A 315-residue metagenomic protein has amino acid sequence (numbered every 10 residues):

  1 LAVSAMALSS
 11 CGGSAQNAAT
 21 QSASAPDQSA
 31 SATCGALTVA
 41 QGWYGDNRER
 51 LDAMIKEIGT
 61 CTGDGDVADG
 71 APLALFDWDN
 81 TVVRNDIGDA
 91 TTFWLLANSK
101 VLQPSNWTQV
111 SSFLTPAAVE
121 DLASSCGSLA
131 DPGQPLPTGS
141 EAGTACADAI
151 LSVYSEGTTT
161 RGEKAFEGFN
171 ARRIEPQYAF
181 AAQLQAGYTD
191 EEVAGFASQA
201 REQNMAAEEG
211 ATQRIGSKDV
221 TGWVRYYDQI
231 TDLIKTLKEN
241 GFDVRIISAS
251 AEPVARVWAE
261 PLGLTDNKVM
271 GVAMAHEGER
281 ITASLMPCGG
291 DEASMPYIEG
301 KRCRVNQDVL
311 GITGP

Functional and structural regions predicted by a protein language model:
L1-S4: Sec-dependent N-terminal signal peptides
C11-W78, D86, T92-L95, S99-A130 (+1 more regions): Non-catalytic pre-domain segments flanking phosphatase-related domains
Q28-R50, G65, A71, A171-R172 (+2 more regions): C-terminal cap/substrate-recognition subdomain and adjoining C-terminal extension of metal-dependent phosphatase-like
M54-G63, T160-K164, V220-V224, M270: Short, functional N-terminal and low-complexity linear motifs
D77-D79, A249-S250: A short acidic Gly-Thr/Ser loop motif
G88, L95, Q103-V220: A metal-dependent, Asp-based hydrolase signature
